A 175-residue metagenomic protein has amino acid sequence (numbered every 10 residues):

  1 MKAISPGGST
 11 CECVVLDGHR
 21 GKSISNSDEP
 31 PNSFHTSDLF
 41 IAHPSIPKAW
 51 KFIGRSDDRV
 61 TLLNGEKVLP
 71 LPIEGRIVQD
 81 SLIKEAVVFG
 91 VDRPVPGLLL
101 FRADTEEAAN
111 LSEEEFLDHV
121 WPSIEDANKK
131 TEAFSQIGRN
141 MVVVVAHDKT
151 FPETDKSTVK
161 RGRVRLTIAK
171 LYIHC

Functional and structural regions predicted by a protein language model:
M1-S37, P44, D92: Adenylate-forming AMP-binding core of the ANL superfamily, especially NRPS adenylation
I4, L16-G18, L39, R55 (+2 more regions): Structured loops at beta-to-helix junctions and adjacent beta-edge loops in soluble globular domains
C13, L98, S157: Conserved catalytic micro-motifs used in adenylation/nucleotidyl-transfer and phosphoryl/amide- and methyl-transfer
R20-K22, A49-I53, D58-R59, P70 (+2 more regions): AMP-dependent adenylate-forming
K22-S23, T105-A109, P152: Short, charged/polar, Gly/Pro-enriched secondary-structure boundary elements
P31-Q136: AMP-binding/adenylate-forming catalytic core of the ANL superfamily
E85-F89, E125-C175: Conserved C-terminal "lid"/linker of ANL adenylate-forming enzymes
